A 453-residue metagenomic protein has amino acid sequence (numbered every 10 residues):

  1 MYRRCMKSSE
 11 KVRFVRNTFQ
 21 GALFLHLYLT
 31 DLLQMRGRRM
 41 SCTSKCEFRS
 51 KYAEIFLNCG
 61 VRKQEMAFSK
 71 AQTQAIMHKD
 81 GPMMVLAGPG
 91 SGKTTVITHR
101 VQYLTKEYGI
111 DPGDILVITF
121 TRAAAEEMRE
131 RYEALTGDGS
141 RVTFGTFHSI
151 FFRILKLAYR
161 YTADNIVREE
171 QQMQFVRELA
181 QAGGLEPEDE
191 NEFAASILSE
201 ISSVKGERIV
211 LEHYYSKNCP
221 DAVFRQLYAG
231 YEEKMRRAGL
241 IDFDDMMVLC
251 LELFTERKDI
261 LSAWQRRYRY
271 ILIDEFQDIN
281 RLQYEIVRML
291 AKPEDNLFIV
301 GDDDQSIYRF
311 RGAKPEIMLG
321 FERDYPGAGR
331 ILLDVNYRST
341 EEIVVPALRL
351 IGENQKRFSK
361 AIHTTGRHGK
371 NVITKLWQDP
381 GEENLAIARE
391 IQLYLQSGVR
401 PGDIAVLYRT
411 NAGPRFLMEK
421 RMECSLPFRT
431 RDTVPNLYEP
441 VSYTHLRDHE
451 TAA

Functional and structural regions predicted by a protein language model:
R3, Q20, L25-L32, R49 (+1 more regions): Short hydrophobic targeting helices and cationic amphipathic motifs that mediate membrane/organellar targeting
V12-F14, G21-A22: Targeting/processing segments of secretory and organellar proteins
V15-T18, L27, T43, E47 (+1 more regions): Short hydrophobic alpha-helical segments enriched in small aliphatic residues
Y52-K63, D80-P82, S91, L104-F254 (+6 more regions): A basic/glycine-biased coupling hinge at the interface between accessory DNA-binding modules
F56-R129, R281-F298, D303-R447, A453: Conserved motor-region signature of P-loop NTPase helicases/translocases
R267-N280: SF2 helicase catalytic motif II
